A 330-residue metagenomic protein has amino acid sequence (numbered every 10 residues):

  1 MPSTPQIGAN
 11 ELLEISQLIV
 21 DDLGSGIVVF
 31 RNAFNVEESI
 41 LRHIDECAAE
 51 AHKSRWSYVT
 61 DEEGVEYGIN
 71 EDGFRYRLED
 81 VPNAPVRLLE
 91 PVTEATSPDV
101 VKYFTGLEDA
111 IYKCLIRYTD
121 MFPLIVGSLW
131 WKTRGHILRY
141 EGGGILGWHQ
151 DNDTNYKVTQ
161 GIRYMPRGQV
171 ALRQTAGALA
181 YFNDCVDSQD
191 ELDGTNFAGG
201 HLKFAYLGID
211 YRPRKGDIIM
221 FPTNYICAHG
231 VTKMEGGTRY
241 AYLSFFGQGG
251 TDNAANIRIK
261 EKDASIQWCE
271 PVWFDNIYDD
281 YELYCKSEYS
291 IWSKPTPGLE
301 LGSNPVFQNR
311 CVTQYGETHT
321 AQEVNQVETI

Functional and structural regions predicted by a protein language model:
M1-I218, I226-I330: Fe(II)/2-oxoglutarate oxygenase catalytic core
